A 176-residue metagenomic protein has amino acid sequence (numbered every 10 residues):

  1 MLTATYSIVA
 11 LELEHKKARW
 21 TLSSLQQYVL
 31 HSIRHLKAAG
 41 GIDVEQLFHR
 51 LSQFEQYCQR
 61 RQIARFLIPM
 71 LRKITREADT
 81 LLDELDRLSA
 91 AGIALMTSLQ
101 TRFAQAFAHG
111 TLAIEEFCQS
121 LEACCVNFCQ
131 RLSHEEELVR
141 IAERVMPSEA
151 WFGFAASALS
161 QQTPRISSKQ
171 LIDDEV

Functional and structural regions predicted by a protein language model:
M1-V176: Small-residue-biased structural context
